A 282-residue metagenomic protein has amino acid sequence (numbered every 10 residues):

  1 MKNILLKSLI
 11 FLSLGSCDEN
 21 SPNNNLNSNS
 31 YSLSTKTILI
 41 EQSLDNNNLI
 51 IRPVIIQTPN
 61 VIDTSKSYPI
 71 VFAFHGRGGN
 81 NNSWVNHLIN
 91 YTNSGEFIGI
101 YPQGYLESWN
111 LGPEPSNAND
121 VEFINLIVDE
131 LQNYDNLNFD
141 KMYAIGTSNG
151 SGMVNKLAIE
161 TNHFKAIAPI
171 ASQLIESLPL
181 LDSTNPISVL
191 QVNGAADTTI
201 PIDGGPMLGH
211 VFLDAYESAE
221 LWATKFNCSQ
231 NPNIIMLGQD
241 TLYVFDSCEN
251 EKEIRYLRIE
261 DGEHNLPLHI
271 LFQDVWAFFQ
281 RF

Functional and structural regions predicted by a protein language model:
L9-C17: Hydrophobic h-region of N-terminal signal peptides that target proteins for export in Gram-negative bacteria
C17-I70, G112, S116-N119, I145-L174 (+2 more regions): A domain-start/cap signature at the N-terminus of enzymes
I62-Y68, A73-S108, E176-S177, T199-P201: Short substrate-entry loop that stabilizes the transition state in hydrolases
F72-G76, N193-G194, E260: The conserved beta1-alpha1 loop
G104, A168-E176, G194-A196: Active-site nucleophile loop of the alpha/beta-hydrolase fold
E114-D135: Alpha/beta-hydrolase active-site loop
S188-V192, A223-F282: C-terminal catalytic histidine-bearing segment of alpha/beta-hydrolase fold enzymes
D197-I200, H264-L266: Acidic catalytic loop of the alpha/beta-hydrolase fold
